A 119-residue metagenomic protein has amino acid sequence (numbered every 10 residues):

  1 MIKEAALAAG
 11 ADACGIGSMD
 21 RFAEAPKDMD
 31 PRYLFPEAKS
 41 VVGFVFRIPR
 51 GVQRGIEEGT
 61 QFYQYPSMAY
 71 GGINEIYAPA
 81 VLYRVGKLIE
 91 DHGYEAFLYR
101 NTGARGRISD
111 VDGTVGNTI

Functional and structural regions predicted by a protein language model:
M1-A80: Non-catalytic, usually N-terminal nucleic-acid engagement modules in DNA/RNA processing proteins
A25, P31, S67, G71-I119: Catalytic cores of enzyme domains
